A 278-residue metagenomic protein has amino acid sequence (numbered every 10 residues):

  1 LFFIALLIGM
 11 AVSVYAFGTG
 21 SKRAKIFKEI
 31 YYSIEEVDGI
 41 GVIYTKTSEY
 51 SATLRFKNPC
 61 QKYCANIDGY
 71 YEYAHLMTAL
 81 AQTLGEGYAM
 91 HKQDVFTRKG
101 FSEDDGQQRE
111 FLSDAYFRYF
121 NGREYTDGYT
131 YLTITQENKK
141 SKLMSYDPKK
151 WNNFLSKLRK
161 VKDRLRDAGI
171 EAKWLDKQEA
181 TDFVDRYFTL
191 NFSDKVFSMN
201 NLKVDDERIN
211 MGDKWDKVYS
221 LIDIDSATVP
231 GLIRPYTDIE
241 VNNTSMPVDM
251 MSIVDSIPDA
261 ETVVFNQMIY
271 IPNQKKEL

Functional and structural regions predicted by a protein language model:
F2-L278: Extended, folded cores of ATP/NTP-driven motor/assembly subunits in large transport and secretion machines
